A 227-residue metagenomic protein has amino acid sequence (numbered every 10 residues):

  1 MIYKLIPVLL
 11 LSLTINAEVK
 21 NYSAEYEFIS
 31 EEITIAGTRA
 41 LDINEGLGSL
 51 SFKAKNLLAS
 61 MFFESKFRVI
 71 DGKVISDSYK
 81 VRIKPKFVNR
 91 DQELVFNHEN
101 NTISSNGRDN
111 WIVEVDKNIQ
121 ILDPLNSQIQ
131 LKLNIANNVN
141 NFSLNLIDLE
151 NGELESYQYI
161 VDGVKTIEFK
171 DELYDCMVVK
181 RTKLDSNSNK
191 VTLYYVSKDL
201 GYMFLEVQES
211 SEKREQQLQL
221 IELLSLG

Functional and structural regions predicted by a protein language model:
K4-T14: Sec-dependent N-terminal signal peptides
L9, D116, Q130, N140 (+1 more regions): N-terminal non-cleavable signal-anchor helices
L13, Q120-D123, N145: Intrinsic disorder/low-complexity signature
V19-H98, V139-G227: Acidic, serine/threonine-rich low-complexity disordered tracts
R90-A136: Hydrophobic, well-structured mid-protein blocks that either form specific transmembrane helices
